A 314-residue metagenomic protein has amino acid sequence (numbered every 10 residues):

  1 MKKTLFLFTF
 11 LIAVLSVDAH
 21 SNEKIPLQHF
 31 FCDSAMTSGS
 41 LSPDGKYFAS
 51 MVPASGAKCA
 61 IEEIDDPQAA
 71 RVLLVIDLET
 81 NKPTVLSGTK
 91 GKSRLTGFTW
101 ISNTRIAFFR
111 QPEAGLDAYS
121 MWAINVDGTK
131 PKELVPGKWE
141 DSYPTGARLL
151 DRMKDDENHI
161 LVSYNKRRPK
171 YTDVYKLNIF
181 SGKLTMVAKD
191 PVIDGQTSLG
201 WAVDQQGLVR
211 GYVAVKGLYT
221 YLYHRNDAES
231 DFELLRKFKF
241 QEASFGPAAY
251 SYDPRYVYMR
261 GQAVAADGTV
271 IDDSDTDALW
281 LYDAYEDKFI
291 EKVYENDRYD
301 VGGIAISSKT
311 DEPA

Functional and structural regions predicted by a protein language model:
T4-A13: Sec-dependent N-terminal signal peptides
V14-D18: C-terminal segment of classical bacterial N-terminal signal peptides
A19-A314: Beta-propeller folds
